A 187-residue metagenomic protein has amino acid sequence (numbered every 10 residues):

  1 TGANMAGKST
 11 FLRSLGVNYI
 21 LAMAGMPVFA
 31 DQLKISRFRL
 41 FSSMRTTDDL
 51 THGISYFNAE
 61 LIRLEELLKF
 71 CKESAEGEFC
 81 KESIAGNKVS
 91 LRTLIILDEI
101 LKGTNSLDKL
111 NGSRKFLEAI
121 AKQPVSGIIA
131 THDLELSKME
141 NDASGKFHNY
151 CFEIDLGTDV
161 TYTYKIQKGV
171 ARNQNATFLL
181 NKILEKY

Functional and structural regions predicted by a protein language model:
T1-Y187: ATPase nucleotide-binding head domains, primarily ABC-like/P-loop NTPase cores
